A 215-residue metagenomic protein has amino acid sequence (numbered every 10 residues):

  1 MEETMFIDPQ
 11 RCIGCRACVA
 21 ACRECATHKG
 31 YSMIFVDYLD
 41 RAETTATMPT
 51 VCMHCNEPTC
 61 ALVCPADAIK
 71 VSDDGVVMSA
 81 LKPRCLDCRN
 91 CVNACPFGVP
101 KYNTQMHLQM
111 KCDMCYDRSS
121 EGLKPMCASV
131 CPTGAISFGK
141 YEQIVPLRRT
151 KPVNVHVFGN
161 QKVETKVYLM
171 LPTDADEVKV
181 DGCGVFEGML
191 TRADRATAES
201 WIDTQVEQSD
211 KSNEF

Functional and structural regions predicted by a protein language model:
M1-F215: Non-ligating segments of multi-cofactor redox enzymes
